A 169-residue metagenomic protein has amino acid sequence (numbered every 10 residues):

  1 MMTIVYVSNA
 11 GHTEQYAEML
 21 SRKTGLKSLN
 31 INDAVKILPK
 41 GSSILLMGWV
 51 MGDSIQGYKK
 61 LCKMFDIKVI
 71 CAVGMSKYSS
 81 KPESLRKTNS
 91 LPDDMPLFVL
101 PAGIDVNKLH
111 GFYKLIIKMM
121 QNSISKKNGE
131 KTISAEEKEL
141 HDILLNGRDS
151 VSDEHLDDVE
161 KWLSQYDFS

Functional and structural regions predicted by a protein language model:
M1-M64, K161-S169: N-terminal beta1-alpha1-beta2 submodule of the flavodoxin-like/Rossmannoid cofactor-binding fold
V50-S169: FMN-binding flavodoxin-like domain, especially the glycine-rich phosphate-binding loop
